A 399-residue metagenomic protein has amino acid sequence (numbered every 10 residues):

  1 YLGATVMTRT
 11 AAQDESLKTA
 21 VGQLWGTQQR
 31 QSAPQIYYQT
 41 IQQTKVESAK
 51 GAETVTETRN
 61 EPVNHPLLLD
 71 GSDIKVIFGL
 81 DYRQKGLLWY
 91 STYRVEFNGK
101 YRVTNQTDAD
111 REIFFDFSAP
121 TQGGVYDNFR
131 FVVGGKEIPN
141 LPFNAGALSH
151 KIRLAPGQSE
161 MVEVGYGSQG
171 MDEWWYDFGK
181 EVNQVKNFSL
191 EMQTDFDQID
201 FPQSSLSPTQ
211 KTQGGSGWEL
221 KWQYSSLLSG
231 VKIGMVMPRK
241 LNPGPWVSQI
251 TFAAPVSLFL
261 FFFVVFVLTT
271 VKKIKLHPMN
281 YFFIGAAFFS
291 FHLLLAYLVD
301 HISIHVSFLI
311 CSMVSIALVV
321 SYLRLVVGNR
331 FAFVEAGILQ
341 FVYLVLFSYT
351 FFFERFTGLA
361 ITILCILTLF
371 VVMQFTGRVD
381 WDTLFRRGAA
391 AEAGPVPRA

Functional and structural regions predicted by a protein language model:
Y1-T5, R9: Hydrophobic alpha-helical transmembrane signal-anchor segments
L2-G3, N242-I250, Y349, F353: Glycine- and acidic
R9, Q13, L17, P238-P243: Juxtamembrane loop-helix boundary motifs flanking transmembrane segments in multi-pass membrane proteins
A12, S16, A20-L24, Y37 (+1 more regions): Soluble non-transmembrane domains of integral membrane proteins
R30-Y38: Solvent-exposed, non-transmembrane helices and loops of integral membrane proteins
Q42-R59, G388-A399: Intrinsically disordered, low-complexity linkers and terminal tails enriched in Pro/Gly and often acidic or mixed-charge
Y224-L258, H277-P278: Cytosolic-side membrane-insertion boundary helix
L258-A399: Generic detector of multi-pass transmembrane helix bundles and their immediately adjacent loops in polytopic membrane
